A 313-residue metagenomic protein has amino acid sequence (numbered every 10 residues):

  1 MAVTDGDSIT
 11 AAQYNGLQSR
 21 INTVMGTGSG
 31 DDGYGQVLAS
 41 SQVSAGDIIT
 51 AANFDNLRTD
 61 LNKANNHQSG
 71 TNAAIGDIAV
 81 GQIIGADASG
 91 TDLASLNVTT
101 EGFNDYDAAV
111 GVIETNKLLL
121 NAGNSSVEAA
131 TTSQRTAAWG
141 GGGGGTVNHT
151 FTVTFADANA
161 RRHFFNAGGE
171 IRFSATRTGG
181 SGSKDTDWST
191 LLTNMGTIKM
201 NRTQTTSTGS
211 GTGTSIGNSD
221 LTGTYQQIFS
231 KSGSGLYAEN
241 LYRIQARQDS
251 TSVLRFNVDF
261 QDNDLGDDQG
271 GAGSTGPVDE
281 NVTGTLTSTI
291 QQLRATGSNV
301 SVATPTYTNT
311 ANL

Functional and structural regions predicted by a protein language model:
M1-T136, G140: Extracellular "spike/adhesin" assembly and maturation modules and analogous cytosolic coiled-coil scaffolds
N15, N22, N53-N56, N62-N66 (+17 more regions): Detector for Asparagine
G111-V253: Long, charge-rich C-terminal accessory regions
T203-L313: Extended, charged low-complexity segments that frequently continue into or abut oligomerization scaffolds
